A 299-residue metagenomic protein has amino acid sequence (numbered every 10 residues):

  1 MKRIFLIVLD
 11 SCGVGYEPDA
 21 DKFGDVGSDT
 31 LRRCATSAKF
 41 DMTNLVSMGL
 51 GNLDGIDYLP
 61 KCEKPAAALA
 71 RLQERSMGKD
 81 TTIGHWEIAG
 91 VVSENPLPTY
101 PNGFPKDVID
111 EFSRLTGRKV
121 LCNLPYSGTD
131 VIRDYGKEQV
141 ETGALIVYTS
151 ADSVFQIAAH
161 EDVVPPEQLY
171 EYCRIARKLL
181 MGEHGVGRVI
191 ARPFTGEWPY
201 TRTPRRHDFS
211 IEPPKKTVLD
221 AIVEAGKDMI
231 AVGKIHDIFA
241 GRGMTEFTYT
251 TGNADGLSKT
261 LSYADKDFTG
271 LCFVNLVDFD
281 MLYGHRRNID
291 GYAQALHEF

Functional and structural regions predicted by a protein language model:
M1-F5: Extreme N-terminal starter segment of soluble prokaryotic enzymes
S11-G15, I238, D280: Feature marks short, surface-exposed loop/turn motifs that line or immediately flank catalytic pockets and channel
S11-H160, V164, R192: Active-site nucleophile/metal-coordination loop of metallo-enzymes that catalyze phosphate/sulfate and related
T129-H184, R188-K215: Active-site pocket-lining segments that scaffold enzyme catalytic pockets across diverse folds
G143-I146, H184-V189, T260-D278: Active-site regions of oxyanion-processing enzymes, predominantly non-cytosolic
A151-S153, T195, I235-H236, D278-D280: Active-site-proximal loop/turn and secondary-structure-junction residues that shape catalytic pockets, frequently
R202-F268: Acidic, glycine-rich loop-and-beta core segments that form the ion-binding/anion-interacting portion of active sites
S258-S262, F279-F299: A long, amphipathic alpha-helix that forms part of the scaffold/cap immediately adjacent to metal-dependent active
